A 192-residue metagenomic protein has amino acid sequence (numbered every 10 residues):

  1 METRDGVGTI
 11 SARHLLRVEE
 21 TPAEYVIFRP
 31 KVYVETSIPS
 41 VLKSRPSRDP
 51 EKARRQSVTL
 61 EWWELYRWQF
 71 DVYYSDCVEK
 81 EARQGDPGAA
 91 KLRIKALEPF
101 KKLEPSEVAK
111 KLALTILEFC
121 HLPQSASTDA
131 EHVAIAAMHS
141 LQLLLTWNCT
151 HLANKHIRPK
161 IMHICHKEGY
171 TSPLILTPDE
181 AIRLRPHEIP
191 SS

Functional and structural regions predicted by a protein language model:
E2-R4, I10-Y74, E81-L92, F100 (+3 more regions): Short, well-structured N-terminal submotif of metal-dependent ribonuclease cores
I10, F100-K160, I182: Active-site neighborhoods of divalent-metal-dependent phosphate/nucleic-acid chemistry enzymes
T36, D76, W147-C149: Short secondary-structure boundary segments
D71-Y73, Q142, L174: A structural signal for isolated positions on well-ordered beta-strands in alpha/beta enzyme cores
D76, S106, D179: Residues at the C-termini of beta-strands that transition into short coil/loop
V78-E81, H151-L152: Short histidine/acidic/glycine/proline-rich micro-motifs that form metal- and phosphate-coordinating active-site loops
K95: An acidic/histidine-cluster motif and surrounding catalytic segment that typifies divalent-metal-assisted enzyme active
T171-P178: Short, flexible loop segments at boundaries between secondary-structure elements
